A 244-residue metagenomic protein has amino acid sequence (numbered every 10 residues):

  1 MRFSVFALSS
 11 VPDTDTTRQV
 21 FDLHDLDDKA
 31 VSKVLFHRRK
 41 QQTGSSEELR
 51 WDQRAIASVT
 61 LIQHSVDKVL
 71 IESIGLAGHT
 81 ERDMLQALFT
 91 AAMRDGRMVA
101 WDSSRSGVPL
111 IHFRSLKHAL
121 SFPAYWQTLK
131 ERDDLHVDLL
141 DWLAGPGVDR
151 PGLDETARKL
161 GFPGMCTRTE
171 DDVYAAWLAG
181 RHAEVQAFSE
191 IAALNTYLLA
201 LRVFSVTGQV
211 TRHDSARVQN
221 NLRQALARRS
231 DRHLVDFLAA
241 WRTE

Functional and structural regions predicted by a protein language model:
M1-T90: Conserved RNase H-like, two-metal-ion catalytic cores of nucleic-acid enzymes
R2, R54-G75, D95-A216, N220 (+1 more regions): Metal-dependent phosphoesterase core characteristic of DEDDh/y 3'-5' exonuclease domains
E81, A87-S106, L238: Short N-terminal signal/transit or membrane-insertion segments and the immediately adjacent low-complexity/disordered
R228-E244: C-terminal accessory domains and tails appended to enzymatic cores
